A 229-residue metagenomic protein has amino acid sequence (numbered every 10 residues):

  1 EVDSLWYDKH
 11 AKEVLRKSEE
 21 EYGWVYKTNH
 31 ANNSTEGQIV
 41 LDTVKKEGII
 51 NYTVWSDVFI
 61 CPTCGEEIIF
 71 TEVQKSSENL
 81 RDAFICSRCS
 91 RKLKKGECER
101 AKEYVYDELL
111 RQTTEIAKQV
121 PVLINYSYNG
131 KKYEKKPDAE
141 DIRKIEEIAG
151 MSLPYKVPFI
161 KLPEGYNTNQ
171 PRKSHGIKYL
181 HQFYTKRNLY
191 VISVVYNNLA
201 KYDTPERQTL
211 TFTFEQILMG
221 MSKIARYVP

Functional and structural regions predicted by a protein language model:
E1-P229: Nucleic-acid modification enzymes, centered on SAM-dependent nucleic-acid methyltransferases
